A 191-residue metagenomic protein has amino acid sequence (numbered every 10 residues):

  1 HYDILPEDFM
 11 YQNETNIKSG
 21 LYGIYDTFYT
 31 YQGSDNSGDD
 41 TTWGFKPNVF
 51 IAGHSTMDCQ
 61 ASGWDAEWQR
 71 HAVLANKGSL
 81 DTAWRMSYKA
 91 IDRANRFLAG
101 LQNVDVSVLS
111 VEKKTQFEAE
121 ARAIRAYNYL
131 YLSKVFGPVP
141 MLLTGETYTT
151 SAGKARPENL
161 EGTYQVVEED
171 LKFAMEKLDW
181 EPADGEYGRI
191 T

Functional and structural regions predicted by a protein language model:
H1-Q165, E169-K172, E181-A183, G188: Short acidic-aromatic linear motifs embedded in glycine-rich loops, typified by GG[WY][YF]DAGD(H) and related
M175-E176: Amphipathic alpha-helical segments of tetratricopeptide repeats
